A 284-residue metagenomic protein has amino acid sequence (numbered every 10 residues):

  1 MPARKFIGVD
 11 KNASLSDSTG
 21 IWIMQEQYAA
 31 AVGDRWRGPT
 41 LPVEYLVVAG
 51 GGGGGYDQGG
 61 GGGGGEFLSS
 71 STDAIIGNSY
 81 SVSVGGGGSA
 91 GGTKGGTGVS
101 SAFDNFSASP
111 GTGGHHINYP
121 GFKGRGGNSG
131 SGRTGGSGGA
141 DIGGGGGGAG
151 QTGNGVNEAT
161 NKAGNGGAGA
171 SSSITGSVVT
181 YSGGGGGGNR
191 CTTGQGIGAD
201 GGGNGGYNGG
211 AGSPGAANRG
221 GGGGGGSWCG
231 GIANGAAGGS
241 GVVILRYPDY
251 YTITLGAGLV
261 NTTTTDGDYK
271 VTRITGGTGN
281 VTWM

Functional and structural regions predicted by a protein language model:
P2-I21, Q25, P42-M284: Low-complexity, glycine/proline-biased repetitive segments and flexible coils/loops
Y28-R37: A short, compositionally biased domain-edge/stem linker segment
